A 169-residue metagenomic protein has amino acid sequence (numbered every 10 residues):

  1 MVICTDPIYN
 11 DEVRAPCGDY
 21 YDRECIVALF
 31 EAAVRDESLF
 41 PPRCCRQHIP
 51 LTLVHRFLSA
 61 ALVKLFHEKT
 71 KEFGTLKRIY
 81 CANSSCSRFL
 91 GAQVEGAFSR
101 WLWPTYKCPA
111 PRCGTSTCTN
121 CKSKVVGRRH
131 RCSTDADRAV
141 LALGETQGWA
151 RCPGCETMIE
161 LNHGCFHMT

Functional and structural regions predicted by a protein language model:
M1-T169: Cys/His-rich compact domains and repeats that use clustered cysteines and histidines to build disulfide
